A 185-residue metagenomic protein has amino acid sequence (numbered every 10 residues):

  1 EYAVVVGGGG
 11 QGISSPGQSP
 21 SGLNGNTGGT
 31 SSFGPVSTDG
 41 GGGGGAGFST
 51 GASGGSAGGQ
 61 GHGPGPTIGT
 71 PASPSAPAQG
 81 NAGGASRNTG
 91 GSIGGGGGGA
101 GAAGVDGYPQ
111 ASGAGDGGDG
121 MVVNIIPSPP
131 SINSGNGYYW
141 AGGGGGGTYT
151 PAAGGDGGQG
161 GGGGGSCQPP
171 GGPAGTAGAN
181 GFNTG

Functional and structural regions predicted by a protein language model:
E1-G185: Low-complexity, glycine/proline-biased repetitive segments and flexible coils/loops
